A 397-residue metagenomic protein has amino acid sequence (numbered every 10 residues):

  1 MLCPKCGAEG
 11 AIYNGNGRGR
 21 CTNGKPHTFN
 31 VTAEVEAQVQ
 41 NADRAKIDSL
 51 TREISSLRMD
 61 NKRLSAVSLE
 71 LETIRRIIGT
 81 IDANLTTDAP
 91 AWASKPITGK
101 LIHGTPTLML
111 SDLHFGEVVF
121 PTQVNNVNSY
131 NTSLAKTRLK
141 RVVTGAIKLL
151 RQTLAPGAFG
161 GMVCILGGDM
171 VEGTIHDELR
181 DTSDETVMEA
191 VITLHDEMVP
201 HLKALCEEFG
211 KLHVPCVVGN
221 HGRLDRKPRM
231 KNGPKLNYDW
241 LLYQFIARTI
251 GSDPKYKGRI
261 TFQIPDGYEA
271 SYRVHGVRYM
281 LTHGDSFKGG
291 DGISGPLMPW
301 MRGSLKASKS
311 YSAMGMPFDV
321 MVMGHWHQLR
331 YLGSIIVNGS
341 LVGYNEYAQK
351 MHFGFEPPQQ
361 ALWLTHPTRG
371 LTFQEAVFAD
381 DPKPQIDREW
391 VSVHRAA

Functional and structural regions predicted by a protein language model:
M1-L2, G17: Short metal-coordination and nucleic-acid-contact micro-motifs, chiefly zinc-binding Cys/His arrays
C3-C6, C21: Short cysteine-rich clusters marking metal-coordination/redox-active sites
G10-I12, R18-R20, I335: Intrinsic low-complexity, repeat-rich intrinsically disordered segments enriched in small/flexible residues
G15-F29: Cysteine-rich micro-motifs
N30-P156, W363-T368, D380-D381, V391 (+1 more regions): Basic, amphipathic N-terminal segments that precede the first structured/catalytic domain
A93-L113, P121, N125-I246: Core catalytic region of metal-dependent phosphoesterases/phosphodiesterases, especially metallo-beta-lactamase-like
I192, K383-V393: Catalytic phosphate/metal-binding cores of nucleic-acid and nucleotide-processing enzymes, i.e., regions that mediate
C206, N232-Y268, V274-D380: Conserved beta-sheet core of the metallophosphoesterase superfamily
